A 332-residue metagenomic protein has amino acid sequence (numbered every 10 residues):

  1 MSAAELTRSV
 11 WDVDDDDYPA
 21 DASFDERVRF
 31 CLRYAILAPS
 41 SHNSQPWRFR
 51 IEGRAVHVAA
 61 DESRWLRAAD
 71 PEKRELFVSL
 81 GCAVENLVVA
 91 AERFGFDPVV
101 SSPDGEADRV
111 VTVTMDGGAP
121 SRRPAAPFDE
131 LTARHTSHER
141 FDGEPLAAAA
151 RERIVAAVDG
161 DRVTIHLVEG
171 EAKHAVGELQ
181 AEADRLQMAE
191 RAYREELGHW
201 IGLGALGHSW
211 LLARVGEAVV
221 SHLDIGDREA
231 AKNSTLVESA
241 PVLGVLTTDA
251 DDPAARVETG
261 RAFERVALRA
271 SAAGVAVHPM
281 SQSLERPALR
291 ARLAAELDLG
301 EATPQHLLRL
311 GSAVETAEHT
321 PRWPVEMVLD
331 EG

Functional and structural regions predicted by a protein language model:
M1-G332: Acidic, surface-exposed loops and disordered segments
